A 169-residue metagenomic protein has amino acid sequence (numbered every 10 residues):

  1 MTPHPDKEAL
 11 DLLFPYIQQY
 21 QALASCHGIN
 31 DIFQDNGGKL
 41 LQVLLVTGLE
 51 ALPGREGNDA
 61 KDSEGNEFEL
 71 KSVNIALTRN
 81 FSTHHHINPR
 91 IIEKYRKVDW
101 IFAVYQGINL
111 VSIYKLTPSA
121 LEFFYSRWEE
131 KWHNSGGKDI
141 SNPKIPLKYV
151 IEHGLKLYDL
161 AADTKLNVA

Functional and structural regions predicted by a protein language model:
M1-A169: Nucleic-acid endonuclease domains
